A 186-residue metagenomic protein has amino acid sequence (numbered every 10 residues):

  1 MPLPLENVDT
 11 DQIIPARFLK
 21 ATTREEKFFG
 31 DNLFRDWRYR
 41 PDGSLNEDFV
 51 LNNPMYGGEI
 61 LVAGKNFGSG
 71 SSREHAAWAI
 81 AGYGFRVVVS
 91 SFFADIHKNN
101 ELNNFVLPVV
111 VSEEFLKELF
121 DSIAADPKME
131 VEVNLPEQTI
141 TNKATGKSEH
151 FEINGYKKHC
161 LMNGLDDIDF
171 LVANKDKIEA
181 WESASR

Functional and structural regions predicted by a protein language model:
M1-R186: Cytosolic catalytic domains that perform sulfur/thiol-centered chemistry
